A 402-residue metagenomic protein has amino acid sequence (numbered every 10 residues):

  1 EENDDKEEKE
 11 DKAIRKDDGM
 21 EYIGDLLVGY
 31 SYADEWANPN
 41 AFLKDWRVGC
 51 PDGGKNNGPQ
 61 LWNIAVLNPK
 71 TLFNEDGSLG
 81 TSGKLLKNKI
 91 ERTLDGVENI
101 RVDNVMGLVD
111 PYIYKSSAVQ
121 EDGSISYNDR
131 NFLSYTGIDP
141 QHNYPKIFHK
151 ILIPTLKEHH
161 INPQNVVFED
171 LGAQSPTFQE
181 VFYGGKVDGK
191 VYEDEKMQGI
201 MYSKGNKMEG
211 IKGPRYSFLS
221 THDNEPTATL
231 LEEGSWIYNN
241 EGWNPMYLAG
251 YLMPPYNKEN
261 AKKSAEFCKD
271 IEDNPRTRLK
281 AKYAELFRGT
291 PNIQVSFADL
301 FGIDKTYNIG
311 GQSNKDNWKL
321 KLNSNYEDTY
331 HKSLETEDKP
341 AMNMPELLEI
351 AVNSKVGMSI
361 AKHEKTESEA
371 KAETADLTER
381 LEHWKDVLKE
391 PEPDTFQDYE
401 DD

Functional and structural regions predicted by a protein language model:
E1-K9, G29-Q294, A298-F301, S313-N314 (+1 more regions): Alpha-amylase-like alpha-glycosidases and glucanotransferases acting on alpha-linked glucans and related
E8-L27: Conserved, well-ordered alpha-helix/loop/beta-strand core segments that scaffold catalytic motifs
N38, G213, N274, K339 (+2 more regions): Intrinsic-disorder/low-complexity coil detector
G302-E379, W384-E390: Structured C-terminal cap/extension of enzyme domains
P393-D402: Long, low-complexity, intrinsically disordered segments
